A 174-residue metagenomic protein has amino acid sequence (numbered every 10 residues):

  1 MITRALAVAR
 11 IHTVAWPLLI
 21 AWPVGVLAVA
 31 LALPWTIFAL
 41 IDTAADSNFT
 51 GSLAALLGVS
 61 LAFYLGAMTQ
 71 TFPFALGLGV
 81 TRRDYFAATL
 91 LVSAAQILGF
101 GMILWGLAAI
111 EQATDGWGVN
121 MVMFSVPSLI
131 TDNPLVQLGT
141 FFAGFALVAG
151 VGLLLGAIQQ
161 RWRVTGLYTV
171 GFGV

Functional and structural regions predicted by a protein language model:
M1-D46: Hydrophobic alpha-helical transmembrane segments
A7-V14, P73, G77, G156-Q160: Short amphipathic alpha-helical coupling elements at transmembrane boundaries
W16-L27, F86-A109: Selective transmembrane-helix segments that form parts of the transport pathway or gating/packing helices in multipass
L33-A54, S93-W162: Secretory targeting signals
F49-M68: Long, hydrophobic alpha-helical segments
G66-A94: Helix-loop-helix units of permease transmembrane domains in multi-pass membrane transporters, especially ABC
V164-V174: Central hydrophobic cores of alpha-helical transmembrane segments in multi-pass integral membrane proteins
